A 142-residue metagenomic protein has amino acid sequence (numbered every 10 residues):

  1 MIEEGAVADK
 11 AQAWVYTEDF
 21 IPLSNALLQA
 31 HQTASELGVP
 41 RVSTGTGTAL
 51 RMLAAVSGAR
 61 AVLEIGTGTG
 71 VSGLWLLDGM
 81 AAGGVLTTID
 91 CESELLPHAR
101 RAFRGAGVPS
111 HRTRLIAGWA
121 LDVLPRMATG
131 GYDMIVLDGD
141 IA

Functional and structural regions predicted by a protein language model:
M1-P22: N-terminal auxiliary segments of SAM/dcSAM-dependent transferases
E36, P40, T44-A142: S-adenosylmethionine/decaboxylated-SAM
